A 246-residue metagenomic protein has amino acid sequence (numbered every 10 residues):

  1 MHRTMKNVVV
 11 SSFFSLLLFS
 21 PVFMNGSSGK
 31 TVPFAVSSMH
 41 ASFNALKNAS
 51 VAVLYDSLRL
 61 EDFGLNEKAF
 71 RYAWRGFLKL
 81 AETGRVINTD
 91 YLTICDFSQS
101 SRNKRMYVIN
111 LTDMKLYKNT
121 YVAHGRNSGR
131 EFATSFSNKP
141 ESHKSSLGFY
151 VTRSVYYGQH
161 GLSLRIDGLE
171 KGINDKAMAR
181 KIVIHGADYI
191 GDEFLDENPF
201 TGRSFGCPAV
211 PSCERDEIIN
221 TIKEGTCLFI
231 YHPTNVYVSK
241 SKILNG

Functional and structural regions predicted by a protein language model:
M1-A35: Bacterial Sec-dependent N-terminal signal peptides
G29-F205, S212-T226, N235-Y237, S241-G246: Cell wall/extracellular polymer interaction/catalysis modules
H232: Active-site proximal loops enriched in glycine and acidic residues that flank catalytic Cys/His/Asp and coordinate
